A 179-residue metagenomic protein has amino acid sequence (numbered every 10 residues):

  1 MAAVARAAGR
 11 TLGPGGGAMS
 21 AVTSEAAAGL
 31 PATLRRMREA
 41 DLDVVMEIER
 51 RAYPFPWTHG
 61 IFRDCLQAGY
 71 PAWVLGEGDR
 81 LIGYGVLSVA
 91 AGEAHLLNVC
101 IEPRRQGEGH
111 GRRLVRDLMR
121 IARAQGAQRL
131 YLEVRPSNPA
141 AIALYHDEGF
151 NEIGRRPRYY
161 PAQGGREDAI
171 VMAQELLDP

Functional and structural regions predicted by a protein language model:
A2-A28, G164-P179: Terminal substrate-recognition subdomain of acyl/acetyltransferases
S20, Y131-E133, H146, N151-V171: Conserved catalytic-core motifs of GNAT/GCN5-like acyltransferases
A21-A28, T33-E108, R112-Q125, R158 (+1 more regions): Acetyl-CoA-dependent GNAT
D41, G92, E133, N138 (+1 more regions): Acidic active-site catalytic centers that drive phospho-/nucleotidyl reactions and related ester hydrolyses
V115, N138-A141, R158-Q163: Short glycine/proline-centered loop/turn elements that form peptide/ligand docking sites
